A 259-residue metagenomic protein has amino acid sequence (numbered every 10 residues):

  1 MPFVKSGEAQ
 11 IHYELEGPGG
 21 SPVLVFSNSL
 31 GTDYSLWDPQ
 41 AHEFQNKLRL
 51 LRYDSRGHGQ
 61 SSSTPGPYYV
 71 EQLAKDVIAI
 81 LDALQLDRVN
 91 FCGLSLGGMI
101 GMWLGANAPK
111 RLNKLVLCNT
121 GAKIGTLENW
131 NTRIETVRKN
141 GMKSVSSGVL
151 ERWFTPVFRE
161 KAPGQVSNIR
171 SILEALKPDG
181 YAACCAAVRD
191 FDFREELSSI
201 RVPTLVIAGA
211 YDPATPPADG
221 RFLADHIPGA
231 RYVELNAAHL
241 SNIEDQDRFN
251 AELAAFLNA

Functional and structural regions predicted by a protein language model:
G7-Q60: Conserved HGGG/HGGXW glycine-rich cap/lid loop of the alpha/beta-hydrolase fold
Q72-V89: Conserved acidic catalytic loop of the alpha/beta-hydrolase fold
M99-S146: Flexible "cap/lid" loop of the alpha/beta hydrolase fold
G125-E128, N140-S198: Conserved alpha/beta-hydrolase catalytic His-Asp/Glu region
I200, V206-A208: Short beta-strand/loop motif that positions the catalytic acidic residue of the alpha/beta-hydrolase fold
A210-T215: Acidic catalytic loop of the alpha/beta-hydrolase fold
G220-L240: Catalytic histidine neighborhood in serine/cysteine hydrolases with alpha/beta-hydrolase-type architecture
A237-N250: Catalytic histidine-centered segment of alpha/beta-hydrolase-like enzymes
